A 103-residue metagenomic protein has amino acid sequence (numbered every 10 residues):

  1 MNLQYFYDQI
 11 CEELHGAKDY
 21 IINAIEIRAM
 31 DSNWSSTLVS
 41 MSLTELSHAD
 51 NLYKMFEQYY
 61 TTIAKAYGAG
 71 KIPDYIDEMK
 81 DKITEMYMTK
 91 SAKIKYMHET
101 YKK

Functional and structural regions predicted by a protein language model:
M1-K103: Non-heme di-metal
